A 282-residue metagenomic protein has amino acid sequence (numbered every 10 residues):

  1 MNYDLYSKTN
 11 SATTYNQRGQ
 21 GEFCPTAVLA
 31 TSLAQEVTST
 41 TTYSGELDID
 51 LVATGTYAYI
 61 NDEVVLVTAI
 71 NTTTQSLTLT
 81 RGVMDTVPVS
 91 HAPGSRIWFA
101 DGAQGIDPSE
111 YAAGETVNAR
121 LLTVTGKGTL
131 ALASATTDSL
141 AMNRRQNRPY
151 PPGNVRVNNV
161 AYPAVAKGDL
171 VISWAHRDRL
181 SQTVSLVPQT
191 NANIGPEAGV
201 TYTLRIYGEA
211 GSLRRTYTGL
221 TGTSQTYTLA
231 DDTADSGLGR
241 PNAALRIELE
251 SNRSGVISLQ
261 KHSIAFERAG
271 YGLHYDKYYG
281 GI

Functional and structural regions predicted by a protein language model:
M1-R81, T86, D138: Autoprocessing Asn-cyclization modules and mimics
A12-G19, V65, Y207-T218, I257-Q260: Surface-exposed loop/edge segments in extracytoplasmic proteins
R18, C24, A30, W98-A113 (+1 more regions): Leucine-centric amphipathic alpha-helical interface motifs
L66-N143: Small/polar beta-strand repeat architecture
Q104-E110, V184-N242: Recognizes extended acidic, P/S/T-rich segments that occur within or adjacent to Ig-like beta-sandwich modules
A113-L132, L229-Q260: Beta-strand-rich modules
A133-S185, N191, S254-I282: Pro/Thr/Ser/Gly-rich low-complexity, intrinsically disordered linker/stalk tracts
S139-M142, P152, W174, L204 (+2 more regions): An aromatic-rich alpha-helical recognition segment common to small helix-rich domains
